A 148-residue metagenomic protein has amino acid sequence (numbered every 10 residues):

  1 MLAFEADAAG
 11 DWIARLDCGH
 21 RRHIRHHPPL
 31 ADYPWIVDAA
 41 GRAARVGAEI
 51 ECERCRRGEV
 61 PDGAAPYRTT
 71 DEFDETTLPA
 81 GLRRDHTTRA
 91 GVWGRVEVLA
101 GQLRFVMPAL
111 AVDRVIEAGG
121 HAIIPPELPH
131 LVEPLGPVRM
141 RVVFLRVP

Functional and structural regions predicted by a protein language model:
M1-A14, P108-A111: Short acidic, Pro/Gly- and aromatic-enriched capping/linker segments at domain boundaries
D11-R15, R45, E49: Residues immediately within or flanking Cys/His clusters that coordinate Zn2+ in small zinc-binding modules
R15-C18, C52-C55: Short cysteine-rich clusters marking metal-coordination/redox-active sites
L16-R42: Short recognition patches in nucleic-acid-associated and regulatory proteins
R56-T87: A short, N-terminal "cap"/entry segment at the start of jelly-roll beta-barrel domains of the cupin/DSBH fold
A90-F105: Short, conserved beta-strand element in jelly-roll/cupin
L110-E127: Short acidic-glycine-tyrosine-enriched beta hairpin
P126-P148: Ligand-binding loop in jelly-roll beta-barrel domains
